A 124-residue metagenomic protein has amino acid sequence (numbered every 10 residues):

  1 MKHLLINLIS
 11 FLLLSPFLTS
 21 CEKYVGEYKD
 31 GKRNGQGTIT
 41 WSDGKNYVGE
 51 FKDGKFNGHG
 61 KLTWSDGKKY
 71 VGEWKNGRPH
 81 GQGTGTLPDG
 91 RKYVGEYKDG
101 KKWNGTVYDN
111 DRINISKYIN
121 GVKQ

Functional and structural regions predicted by a protein language model:
L5, L12-Q124: Glycine/tyrosine- and acidic-biased, solvent-exposed loop/turn segments at the edges of beta-strands
